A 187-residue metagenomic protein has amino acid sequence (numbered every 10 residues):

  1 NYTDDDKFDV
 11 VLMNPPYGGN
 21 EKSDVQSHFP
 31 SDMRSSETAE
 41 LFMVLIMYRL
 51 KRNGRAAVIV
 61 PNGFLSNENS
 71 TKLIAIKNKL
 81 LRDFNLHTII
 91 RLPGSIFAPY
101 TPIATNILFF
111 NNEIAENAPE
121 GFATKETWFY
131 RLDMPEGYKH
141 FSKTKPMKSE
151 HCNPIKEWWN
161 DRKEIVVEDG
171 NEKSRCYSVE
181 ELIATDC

Functional and structural regions predicted by a protein language model:
Y2-C187: A conserved structural/catalytic subdomain of Rossmann-like adenosyl-cofactor enzymes
